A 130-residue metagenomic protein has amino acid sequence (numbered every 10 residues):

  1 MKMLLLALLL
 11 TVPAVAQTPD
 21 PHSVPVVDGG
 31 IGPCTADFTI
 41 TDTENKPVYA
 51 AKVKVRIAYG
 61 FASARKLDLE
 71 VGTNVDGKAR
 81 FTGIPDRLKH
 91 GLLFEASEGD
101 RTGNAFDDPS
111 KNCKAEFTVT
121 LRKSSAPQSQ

Functional and structural regions predicted by a protein language model:
M3-P13: Sec-dependent N-terminal signal peptides
A16-T35, T39-K46, A64, K114-Q130: Beta-strand-rich domain onsets/edges
P19, E95-E116: Structured interaction patches on ligand/partner-binding surfaces of diverse proteins
A36, Y49-V53, H90-L92: Short beta-strand/loop motifs in extracellular/secreted proteins, especially within beta-sandwich accessory domains
A51-V71: Short amphipathic beta-strand segments in non-cytosolic proteins
L69, A79, A115-F117: Short strand-edge motifs at loop-to-beta-strand transitions and within beta-strands of extracellular beta-rich domains
T73-F81: Glycine-centered loop-to-beta-strand initiation motif
R80-G91: Short Pro-Gly-centered beta-turn/loop motif in secreted/extracellular proteins
